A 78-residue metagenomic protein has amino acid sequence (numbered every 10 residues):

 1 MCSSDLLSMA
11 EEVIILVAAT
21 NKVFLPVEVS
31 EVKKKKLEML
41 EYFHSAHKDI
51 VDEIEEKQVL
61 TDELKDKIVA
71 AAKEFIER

Functional and structural regions predicted by a protein language model:
M1-R78: Conserved catalytic/coupling modules of large nucleotide/cofactor-utilizing molecular machines
